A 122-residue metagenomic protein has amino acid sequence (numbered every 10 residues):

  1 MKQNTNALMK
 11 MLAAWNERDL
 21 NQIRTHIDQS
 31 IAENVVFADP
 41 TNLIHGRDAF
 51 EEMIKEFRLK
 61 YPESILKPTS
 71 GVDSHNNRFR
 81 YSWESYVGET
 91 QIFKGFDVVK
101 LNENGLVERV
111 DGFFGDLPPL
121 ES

Functional and structural regions predicted by a protein language model:
M1-S30: Short acidic-aromatic low-complexity motifs
N4, L43, G88: Aromatic-acidic/polar surface patches that form glycan- and anion
I23-I27, V35, G46, F50 (+4 more regions): Hydrophobic pocket/interface hotspot
T25-H75: A solvent-exposed, acidic/Ser-Thr-rich amphipathic alpha-helical stretch
F57-S122: A beta-strand edge to alpha-helix "cap/lid" segment located at domain peripheries
